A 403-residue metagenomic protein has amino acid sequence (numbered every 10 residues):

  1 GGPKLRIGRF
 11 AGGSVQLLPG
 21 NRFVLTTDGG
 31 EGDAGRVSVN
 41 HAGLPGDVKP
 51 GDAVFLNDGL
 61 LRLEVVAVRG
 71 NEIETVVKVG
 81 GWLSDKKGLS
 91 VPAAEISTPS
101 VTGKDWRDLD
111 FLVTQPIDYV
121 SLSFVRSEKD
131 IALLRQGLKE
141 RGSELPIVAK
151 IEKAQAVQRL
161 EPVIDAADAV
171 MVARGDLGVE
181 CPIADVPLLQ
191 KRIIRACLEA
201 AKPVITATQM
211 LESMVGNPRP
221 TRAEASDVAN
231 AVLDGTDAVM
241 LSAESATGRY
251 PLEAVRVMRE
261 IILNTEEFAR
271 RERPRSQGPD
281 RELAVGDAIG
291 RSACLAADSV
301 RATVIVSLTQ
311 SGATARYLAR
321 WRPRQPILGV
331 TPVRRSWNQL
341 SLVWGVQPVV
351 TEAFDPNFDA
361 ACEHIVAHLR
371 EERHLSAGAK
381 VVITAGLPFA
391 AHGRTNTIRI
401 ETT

Functional and structural regions predicted by a protein language model:
G1-T403: Non-catalytic helical/linker scaffolds that mediate oligomerization, partner binding, and domain coupling around large
